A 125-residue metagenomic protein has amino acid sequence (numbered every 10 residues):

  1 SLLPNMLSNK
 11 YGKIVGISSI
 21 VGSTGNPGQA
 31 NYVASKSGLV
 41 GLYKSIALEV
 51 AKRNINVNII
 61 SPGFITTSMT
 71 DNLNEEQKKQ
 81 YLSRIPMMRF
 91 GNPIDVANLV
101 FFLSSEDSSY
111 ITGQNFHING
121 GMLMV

Functional and structural regions predicted by a protein language model:
S1-K13: A short helix-coil junction within the Rossmann-fold of NAD(P)-dependent oxidoreductases
P4, L48-K52, S109: Alpha-helical segment proximal to the catalytic Tyr-Lys
S19: Residue(s) in the substrate-gating loop at a strand-loop-helix junction that position the organic substrate next
S23, V40, V57-N72: Short, flexible catalytic-loop segment of classical short-chain dehydrogenase/reductase
T24-A30, K52-R53, M88, E106: Active-site loop immediately N-terminal to the catalytic Tyr-X3-Lys motif of short-chain dehydrogenase/reductase
T24-P27, F101, T112-V125: Short C-terminal tail/terminal secondary-structure segment of NAD(P)H-dependent dehydrogenase/reductase domains
S35, Y43: Active-site helix of classical SDR
I85-V96, D107: A conserved structural motif in NAD(P)-dependent oxidoreductases
